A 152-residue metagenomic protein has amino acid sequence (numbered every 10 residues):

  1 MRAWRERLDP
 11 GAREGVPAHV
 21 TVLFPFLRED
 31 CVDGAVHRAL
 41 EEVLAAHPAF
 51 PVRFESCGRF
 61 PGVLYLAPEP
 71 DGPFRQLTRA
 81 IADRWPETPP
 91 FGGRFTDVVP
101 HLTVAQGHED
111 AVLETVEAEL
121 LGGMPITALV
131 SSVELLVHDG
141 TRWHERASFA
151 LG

Functional and structural regions predicted by a protein language model:
M1-P51, D71-S131, H144-G152: Basic, often amphipathic N-terminal segments
V63: Histidine/lysine/aspartate-rich catalytic loop segments that bind and position anionic ligands
S131-G140: Short beta-strand segments and strand-loop junctions that repeat across beta-rich extracellular domains
